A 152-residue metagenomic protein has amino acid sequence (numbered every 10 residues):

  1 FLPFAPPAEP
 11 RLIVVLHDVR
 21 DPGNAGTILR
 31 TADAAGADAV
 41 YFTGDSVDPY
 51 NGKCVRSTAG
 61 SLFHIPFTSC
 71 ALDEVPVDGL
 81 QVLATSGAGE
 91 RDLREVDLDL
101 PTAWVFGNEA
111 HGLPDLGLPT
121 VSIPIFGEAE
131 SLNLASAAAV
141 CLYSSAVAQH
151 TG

Functional and structural regions predicted by a protein language model:
F1-G89: RNA substrate-binding interface of SAM-dependent RNA methyltransferases
G23-G26, A110, A135: Intrinsic disorder/low-complexity detector
T31-A35, S46-F63, P114-G152: Structured adenosyl-cofactor binding patch, chiefly the S-adenosyl-L-methionine
L83-E130: Active-site/ligand-binding-proximal alpha/beta "capping" segment
